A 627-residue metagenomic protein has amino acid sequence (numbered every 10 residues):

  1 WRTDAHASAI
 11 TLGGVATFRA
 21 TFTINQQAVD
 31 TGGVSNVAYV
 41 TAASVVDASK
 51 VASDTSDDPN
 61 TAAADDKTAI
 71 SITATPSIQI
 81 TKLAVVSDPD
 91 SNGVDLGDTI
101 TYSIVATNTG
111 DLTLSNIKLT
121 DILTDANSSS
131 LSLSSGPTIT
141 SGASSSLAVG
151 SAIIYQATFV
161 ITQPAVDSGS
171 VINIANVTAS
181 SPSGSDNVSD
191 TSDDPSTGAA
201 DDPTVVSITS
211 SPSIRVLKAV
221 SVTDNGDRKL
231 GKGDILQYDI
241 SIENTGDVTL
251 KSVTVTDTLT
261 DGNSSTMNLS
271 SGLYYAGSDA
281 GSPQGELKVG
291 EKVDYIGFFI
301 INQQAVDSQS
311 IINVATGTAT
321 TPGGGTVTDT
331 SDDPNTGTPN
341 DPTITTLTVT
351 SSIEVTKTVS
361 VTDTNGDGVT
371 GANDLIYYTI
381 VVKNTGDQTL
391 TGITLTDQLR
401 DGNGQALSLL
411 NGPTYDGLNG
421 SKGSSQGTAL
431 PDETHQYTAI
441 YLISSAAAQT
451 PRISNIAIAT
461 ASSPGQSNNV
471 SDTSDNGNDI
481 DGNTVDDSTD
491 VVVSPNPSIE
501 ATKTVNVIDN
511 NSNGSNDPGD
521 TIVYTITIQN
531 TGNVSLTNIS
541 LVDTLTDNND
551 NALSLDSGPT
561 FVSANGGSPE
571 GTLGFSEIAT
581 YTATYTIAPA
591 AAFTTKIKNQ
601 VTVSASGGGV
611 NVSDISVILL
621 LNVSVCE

Functional and structural regions predicted by a protein language model:
W1-E627: Exported/extracytosolic protein signature
